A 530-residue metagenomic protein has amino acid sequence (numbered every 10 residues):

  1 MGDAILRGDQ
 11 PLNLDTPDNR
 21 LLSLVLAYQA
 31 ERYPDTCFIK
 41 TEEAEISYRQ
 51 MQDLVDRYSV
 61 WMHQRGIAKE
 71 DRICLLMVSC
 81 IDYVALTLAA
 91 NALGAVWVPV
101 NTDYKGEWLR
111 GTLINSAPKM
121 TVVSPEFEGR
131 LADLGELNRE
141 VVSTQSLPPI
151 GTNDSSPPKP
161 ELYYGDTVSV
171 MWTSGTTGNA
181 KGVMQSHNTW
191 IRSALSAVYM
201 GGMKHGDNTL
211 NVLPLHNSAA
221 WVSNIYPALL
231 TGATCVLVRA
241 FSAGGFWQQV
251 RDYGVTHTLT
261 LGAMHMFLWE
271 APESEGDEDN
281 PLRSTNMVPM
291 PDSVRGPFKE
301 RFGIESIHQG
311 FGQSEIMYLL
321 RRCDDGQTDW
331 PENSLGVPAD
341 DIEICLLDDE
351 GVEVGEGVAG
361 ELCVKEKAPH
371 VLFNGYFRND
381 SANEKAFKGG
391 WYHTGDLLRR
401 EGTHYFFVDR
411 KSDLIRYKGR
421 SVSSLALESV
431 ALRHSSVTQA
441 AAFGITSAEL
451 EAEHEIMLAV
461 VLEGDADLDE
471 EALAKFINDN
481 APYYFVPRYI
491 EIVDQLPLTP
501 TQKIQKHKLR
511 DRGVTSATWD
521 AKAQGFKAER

Functional and structural regions predicted by a protein language model:
D18, A27, D35-C80, V84-L88 (+2 more regions): Conserved AMP-binding/adenylate-forming core of the ANL superfamily
S47-R49, V168-R192: Conserved AMP-binding A3 loop
Y104, T121, G312, V364-P369 (+3 more regions): AMP-binding/adenylate-forming catalytic core of the ANL superfamily
D154-W172, N179, G202-N208: Conserved pre-ATP/AMP-binding loop-to-beta segment of ANL
I191-N208, H216-H257, A271, A339: Conserved AMP-binding/adenylation subdomain of ANL enzymes
L230, V255-T260, W269-D329, E343 (+1 more regions): Gly/Ser/Thr-rich phosphate-binding loop
D341, V352-K385, V422, A517: Conserved ATP/PPi-binding loop(s) of AMP-dependent carboxylate-activating enzymes
A481-K503, Q524-R530: AMP-binding/adenylate-forming catalytic domain of the ANL superfamily
